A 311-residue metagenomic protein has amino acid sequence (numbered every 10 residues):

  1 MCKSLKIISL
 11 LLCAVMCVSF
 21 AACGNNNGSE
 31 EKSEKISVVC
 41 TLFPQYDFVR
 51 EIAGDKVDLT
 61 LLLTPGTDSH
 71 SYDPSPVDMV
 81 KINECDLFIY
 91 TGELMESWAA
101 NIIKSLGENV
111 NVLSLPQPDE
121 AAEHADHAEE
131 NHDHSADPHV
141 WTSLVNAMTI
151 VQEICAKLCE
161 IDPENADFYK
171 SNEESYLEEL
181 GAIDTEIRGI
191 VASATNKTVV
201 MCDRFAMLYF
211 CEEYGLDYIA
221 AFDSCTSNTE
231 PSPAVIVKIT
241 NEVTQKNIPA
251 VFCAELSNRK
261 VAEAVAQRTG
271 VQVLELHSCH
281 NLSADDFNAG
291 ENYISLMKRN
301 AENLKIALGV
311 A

Functional and structural regions predicted by a protein language model:
S4-N26: Sec-dependent N-terminal signal peptides of Gram-positive bacterial secreted proteins and lipoproteins
S9, C23-A311: Extracytoplasmic metal-acquisition and chelation regions
